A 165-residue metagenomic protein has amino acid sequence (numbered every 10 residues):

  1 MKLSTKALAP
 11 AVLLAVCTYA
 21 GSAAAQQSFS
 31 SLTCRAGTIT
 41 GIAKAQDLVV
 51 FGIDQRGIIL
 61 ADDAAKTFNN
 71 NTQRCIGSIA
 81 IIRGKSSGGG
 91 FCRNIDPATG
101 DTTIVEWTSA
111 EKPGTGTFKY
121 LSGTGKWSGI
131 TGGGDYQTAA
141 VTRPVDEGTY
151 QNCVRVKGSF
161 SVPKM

Functional and structural regions predicted by a protein language model:
M1-P10: Bacterial N-terminal signal peptides that target proteins for export
A11-L13, A23: Cleavable N-terminal signal peptides
C17-A20: N-terminal signal peptide c-region/cleavage motif recognized by signal peptidases
A24-M165: Beta-strand-enriched cores of mature, soluble protein domains
